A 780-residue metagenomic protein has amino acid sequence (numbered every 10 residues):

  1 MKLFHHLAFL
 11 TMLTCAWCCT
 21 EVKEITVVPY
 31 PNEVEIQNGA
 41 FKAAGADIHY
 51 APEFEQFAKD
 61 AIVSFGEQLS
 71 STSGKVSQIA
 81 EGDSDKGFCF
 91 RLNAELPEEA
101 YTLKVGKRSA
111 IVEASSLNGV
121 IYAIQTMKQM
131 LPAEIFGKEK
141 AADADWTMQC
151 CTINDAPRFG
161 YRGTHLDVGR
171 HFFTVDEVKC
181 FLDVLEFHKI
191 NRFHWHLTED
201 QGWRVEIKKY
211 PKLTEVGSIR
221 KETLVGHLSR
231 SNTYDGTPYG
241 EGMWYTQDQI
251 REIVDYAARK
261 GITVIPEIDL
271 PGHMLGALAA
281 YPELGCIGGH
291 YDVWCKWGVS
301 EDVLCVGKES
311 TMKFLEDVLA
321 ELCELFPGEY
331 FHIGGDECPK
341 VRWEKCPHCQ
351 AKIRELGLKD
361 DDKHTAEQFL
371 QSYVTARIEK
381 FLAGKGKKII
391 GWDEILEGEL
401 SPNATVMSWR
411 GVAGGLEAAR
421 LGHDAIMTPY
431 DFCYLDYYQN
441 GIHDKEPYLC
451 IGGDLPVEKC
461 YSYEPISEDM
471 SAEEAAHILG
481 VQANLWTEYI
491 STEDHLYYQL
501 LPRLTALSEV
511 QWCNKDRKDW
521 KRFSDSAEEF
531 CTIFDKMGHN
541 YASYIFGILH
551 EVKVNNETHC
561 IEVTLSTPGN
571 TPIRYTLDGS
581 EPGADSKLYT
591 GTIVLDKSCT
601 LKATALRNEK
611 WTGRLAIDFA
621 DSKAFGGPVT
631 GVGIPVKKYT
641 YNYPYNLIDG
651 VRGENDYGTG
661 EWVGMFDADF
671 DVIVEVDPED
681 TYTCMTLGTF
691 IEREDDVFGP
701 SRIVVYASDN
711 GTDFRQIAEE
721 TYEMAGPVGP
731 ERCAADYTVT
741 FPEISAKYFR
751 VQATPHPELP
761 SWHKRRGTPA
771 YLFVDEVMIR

Functional and structural regions predicted by a protein language model:
M1-E24: Bacterial Sec-dependent N-terminal signal peptides
C19-G160, A383-W392, L396, L400 (+3 more regions): Acidic, contiguous N-terminal accessory segments
I36, H49, N514, K521-I673 (+3 more regions): Short, compositionally stereotyped local motifs that mark structural "simplifiers"
L96-K313, D317-Y330, R377, F381 (+1 more regions): Feature activates predominantly on carbohydrate-active enzymes
A277, W294-C295, V299-P402, W409-E417: Active-site neighborhood of glycoside hydrolase catalytic domains
K388-A404, W409-I561: Flexible, acidic glycine-rich loops studded with aromatic residues
N655-A718, C733-R780: Aromatic, loop-rich ligand-recognition surfaces of beta-strand-rich domains
Q716-P727: Solvent-exposed serine/threonine-rich low-complexity stretches and specific carbohydrate-binding patches
